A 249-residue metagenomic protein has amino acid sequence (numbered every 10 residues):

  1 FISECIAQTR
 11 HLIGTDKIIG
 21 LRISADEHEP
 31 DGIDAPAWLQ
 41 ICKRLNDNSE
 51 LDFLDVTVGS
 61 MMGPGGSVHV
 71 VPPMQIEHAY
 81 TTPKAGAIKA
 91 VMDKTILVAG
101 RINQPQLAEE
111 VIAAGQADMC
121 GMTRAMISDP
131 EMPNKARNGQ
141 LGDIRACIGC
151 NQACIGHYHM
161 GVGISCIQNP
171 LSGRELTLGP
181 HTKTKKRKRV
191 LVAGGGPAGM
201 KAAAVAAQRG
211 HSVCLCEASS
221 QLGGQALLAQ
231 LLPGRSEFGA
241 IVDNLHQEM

Functional and structural regions predicted by a protein language model:
F1-A193, P197-V213, Q221, A229: Flavin-dependent oxidoreductase catalytic cores
A226-M249: N-terminal Rossmann-like dinucleotide/flavin-binding domain of flavoprotein oxidoreductases that bind FAD/FMN
